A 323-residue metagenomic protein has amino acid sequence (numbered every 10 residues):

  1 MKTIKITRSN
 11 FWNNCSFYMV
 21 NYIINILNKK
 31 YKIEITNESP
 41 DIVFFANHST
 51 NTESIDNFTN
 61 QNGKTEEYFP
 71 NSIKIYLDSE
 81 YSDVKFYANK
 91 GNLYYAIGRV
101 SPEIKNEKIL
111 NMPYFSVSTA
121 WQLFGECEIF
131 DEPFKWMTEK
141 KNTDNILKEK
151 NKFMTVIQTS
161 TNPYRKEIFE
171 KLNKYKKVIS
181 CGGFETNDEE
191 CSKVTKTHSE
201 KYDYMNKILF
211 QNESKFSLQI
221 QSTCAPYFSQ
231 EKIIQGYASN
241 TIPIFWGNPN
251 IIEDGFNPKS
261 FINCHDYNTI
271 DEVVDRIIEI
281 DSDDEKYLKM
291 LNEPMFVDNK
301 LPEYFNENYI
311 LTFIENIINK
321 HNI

Functional and structural regions predicted by a protein language model:
K2-Q219, A225-I323: Pol beta-like nucleotidyltransferase catalytic core
